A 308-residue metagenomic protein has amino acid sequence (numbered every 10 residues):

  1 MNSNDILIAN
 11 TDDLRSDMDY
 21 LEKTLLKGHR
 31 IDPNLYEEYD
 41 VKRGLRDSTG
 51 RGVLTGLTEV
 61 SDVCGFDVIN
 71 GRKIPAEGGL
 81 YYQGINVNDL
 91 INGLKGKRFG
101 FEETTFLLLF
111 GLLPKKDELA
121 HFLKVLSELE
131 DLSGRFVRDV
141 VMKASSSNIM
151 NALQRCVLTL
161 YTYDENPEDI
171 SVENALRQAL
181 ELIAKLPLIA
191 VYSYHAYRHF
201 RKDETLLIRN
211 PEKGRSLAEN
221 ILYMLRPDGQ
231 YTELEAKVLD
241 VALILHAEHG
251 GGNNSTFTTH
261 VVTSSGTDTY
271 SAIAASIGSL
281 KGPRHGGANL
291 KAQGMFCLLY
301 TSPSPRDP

Functional and structural regions predicted by a protein language model:
N2-L25, V172-L176: Beta-strand-enriched accessory nucleic-acid recognition/scaffold domains that flank the catalytic cores of large
S16, L21-K23, K27-F136: An N-terminal structural lobe/cap that precedes and organizes the functional/catalytic core across diverse proteins
D62-P75, K124, A236-N253, H260: An acidic intrinsically disordered interaction segment
Q83-E102, L239-D240, G252-S279: Short, hydrophobic/aliphatic alpha-helical segments
F106-P114, G266-G294: Conserved phosphate/anionic-ligand binding catalytic regions in large, soluble enzymes, centered on
V140-G250: Glycine-rich, mobile lid/loop segments that gate access to catalytic sites or pores
F296-L298: Helix-rich, well-folded core regions that mediate interactions or catalysis
Y300-P308: Single conserved hydrophobic/aromatic residue that forms the stacking wall/gate of nucleotide- or nucleobase-binding
